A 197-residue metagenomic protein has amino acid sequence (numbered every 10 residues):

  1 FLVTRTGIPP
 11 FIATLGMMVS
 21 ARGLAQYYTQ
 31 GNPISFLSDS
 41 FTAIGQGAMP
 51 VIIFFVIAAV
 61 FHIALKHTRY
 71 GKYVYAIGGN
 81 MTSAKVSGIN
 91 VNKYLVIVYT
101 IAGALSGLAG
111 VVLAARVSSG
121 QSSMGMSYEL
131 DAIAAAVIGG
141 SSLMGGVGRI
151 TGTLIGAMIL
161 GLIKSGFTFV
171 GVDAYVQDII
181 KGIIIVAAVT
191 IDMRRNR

Functional and structural regions predicted by a protein language model:
F1-T6, G152: Transmembrane-helix boundary motif in ABC transporter permease subunits
V3-T4, L65, S142, G148: Helix-capping/transition residues at the boundaries of transmembrane alpha-helices and the short helical linkers
R5-Y73, Y94-I97, R116-G125, V176: Transmembrane helix-bundle core of multi-pass membrane transporters and related energy-transducing complexes
T6-I8, T68, I89, G148 (+1 more regions): Membrane-helix interface residues
I12, N90-A114, M126, L130: Transmembrane alpha-helices
M18-G23, I53-A64, Y99-G110, A136-S141 (+2 more regions): Hydrophobic core segments of alpha-helical transmembrane domains in multi-pass membrane transport and ion-translocation
A59, G79, K85-K93, S165-R197: Cytosolic-side transmembrane-helix boundaries in multi-pass membrane proteins
S106, R116, G120-G182: Transmembrane alpha-helical segments in multi-pass inner-membrane proteins
